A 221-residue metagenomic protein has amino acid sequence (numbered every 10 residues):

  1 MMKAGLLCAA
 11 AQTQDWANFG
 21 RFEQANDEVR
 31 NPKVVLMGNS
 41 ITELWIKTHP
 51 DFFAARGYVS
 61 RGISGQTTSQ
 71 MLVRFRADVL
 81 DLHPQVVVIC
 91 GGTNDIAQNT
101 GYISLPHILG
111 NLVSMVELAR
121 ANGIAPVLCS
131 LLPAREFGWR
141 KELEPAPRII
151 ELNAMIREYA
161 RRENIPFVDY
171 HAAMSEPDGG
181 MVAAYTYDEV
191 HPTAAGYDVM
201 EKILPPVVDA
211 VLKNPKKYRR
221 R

Functional and structural regions predicted by a protein language model:
M2-V88: Serine-esterase "nucleophile elbow" of acetyl-processing enzymes
R61-S64, G91-G92, I96, T100: Cell-envelope and extracellular/periplasmic
Q66-V73, Y102-L112: Glycine-rich anion/phosphate-binding loops
R74-D78, I108-M115, P145-R148, L152-I156: A general structural detector for well-ordered alpha-helical segments in enzyme core domains, enriched
R76, L80, G92, E117-I124 (+4 more regions): Sec-exported extracytoplasmic/periplasmic mature domains
C90-I96, M115-I150: Active-site segments of SGNH/GDSL-like serine hydrolases that catalyze O-acetyl group transfer/hydrolysis on lipids
S104-C129, R157-I165: Charged, glycine-enriched surface loops/patches that mediate electrostatic binding to polyanionic ligands
L132-R221: Catalytic His-Asp segment of secreted/periplasmic serine-dependent ester chemistry enzymes
